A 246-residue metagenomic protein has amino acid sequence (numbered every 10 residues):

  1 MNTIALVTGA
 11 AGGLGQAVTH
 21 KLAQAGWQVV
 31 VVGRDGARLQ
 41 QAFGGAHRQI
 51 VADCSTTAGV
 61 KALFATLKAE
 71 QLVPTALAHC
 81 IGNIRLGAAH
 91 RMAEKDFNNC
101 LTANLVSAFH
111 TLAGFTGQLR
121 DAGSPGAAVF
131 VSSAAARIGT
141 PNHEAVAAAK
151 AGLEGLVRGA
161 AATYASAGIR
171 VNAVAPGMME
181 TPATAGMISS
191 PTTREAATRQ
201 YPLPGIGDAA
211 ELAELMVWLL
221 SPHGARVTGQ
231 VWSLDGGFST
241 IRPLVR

Functional and structural regions predicted by a protein language model:
A11-G12: Conserved glycine-rich cofactor-binding loop
A88-A89, A93-L101, A197: Substrate-binding pocket helix/loop in short-chain dehydrogenase/reductase
L112, A149, V157: Active-site helix of classical SDR
G117, A162-S166, A225: Alpha-helical segment proximal to the catalytic Tyr-Lys
S133: Residue(s) in the substrate-gating loop at a strand-loop-helix junction that position the organic substrate next
A173, T192-V227, L234-G236: C-terminal helical subdomain
T228-R246: Short C-terminal tail/terminal secondary-structure segment of NAD(P)H-dependent dehydrogenase/reductase domains
